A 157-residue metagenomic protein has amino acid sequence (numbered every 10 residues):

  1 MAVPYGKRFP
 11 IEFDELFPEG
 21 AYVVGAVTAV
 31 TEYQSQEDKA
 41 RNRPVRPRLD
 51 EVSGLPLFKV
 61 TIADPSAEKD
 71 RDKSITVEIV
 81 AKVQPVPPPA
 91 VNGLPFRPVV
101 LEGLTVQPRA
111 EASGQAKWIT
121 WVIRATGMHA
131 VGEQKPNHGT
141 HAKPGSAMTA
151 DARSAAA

Functional and structural regions predicted by a protein language model:
M1-A157: OB-fold and OB-like single-stranded nucleic-acid-recognition modules and their adjacent interaction interfaces
